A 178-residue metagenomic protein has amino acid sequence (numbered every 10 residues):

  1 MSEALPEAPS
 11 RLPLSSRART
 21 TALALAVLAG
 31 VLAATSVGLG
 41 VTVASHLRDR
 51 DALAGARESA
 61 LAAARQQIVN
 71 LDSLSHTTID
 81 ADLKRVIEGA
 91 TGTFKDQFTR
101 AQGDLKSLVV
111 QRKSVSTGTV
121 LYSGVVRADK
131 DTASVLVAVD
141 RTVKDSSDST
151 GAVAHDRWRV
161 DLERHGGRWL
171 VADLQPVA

Functional and structural regions predicted by a protein language model:
M1-R50: Amphipathic, hydrophobic N-terminal targeting peptides for secretion and organelle import
G30, R127, L162-R164: Short, low-complexity Ser/Thr-rich regulatory SLiMs
G55-Q111, V115: Core segments of small alpha/beta cavity-forming domains
Q102, V137-R141, Q175-A178: A mature extracytoplasmic/lumenal domain signature
Q111-D145: Surface-exposed, charged secondary-structure patches
S146-A152: Periplasmic/lumenal scaffold domains of single-pass inner-membrane subunits that build Gram-negative envelope
H155-A178: Short beta-strand edge/turn micro-motifs at domain boundaries
